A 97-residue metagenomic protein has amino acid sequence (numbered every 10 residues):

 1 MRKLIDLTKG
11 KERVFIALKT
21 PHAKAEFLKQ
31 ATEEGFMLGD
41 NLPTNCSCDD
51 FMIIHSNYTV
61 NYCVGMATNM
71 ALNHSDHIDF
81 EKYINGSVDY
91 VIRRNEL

Functional and structural regions predicted by a protein language model:
M1-L97: Structural boundary micro-motifs
